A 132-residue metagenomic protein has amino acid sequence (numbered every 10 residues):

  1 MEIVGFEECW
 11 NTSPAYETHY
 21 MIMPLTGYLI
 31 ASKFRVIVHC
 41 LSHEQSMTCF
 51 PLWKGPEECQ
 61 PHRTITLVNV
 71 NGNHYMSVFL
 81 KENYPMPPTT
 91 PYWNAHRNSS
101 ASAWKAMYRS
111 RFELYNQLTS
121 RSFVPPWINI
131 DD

Functional and structural regions predicted by a protein language model:
M1-F50: Papain-like cysteine protease catalytic cores
L41-I128: Structured partner-binding subdomains within large eukaryotic complex subunits
I130-D132: A positional/structural detector of protein chain ends, strongest at the extreme C-terminus and weakly at the extreme
